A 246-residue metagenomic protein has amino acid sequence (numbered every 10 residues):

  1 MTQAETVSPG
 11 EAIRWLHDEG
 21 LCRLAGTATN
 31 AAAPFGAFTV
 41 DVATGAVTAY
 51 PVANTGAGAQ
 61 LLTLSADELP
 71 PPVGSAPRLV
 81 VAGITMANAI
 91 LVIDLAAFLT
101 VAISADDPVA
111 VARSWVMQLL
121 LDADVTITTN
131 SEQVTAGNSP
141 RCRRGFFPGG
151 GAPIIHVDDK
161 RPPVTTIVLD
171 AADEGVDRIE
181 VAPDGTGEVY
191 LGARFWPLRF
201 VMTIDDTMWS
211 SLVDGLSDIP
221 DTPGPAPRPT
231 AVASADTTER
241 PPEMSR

Functional and structural regions predicted by a protein language model:
M1-R246: Accessory regions of macromolecular translocation/handling assemblies
